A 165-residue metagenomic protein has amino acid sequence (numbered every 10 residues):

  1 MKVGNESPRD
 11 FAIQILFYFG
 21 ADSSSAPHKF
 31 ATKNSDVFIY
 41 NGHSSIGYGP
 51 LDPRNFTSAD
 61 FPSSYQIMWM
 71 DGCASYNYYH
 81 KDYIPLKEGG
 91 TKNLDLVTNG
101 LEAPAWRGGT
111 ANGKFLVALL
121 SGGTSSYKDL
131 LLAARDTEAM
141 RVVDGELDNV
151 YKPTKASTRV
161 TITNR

Functional and structural regions predicted by a protein language model:
M1-S75: Catalytic-core segments of thiol-dependent peptidases
I67-R165: Active-site-proximal C-terminal subdomain of hydrolase catalytic domains
